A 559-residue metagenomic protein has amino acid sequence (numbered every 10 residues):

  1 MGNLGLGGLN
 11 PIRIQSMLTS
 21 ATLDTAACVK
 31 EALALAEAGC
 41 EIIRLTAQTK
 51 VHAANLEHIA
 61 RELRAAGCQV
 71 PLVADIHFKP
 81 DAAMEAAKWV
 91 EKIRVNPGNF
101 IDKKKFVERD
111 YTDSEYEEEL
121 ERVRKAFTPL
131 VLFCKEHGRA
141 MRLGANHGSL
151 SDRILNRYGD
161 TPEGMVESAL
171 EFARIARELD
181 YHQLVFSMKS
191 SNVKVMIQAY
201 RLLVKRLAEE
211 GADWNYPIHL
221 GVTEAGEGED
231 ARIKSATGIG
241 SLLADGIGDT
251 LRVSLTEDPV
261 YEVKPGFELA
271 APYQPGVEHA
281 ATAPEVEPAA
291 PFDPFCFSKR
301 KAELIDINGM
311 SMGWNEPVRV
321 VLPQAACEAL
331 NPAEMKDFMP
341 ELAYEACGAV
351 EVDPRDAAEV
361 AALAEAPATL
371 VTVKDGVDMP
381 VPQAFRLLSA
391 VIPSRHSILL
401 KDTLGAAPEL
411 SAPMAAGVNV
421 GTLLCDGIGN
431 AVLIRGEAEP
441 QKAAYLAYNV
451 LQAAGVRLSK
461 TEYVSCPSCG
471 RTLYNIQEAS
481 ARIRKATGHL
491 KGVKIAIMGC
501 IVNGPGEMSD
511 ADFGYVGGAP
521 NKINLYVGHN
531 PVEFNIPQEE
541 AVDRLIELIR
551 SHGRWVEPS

Functional and structural regions predicted by a protein language model:
M1-S16, V131, K135-H137, P275-L330 (+2 more regions): N-terminal amphipathic alpha-helix/helix-capping segment at the start of soluble metabolic enzymes
L9-A27, P71-K79, I154-V166, T223-I233 (+3 more regions): Active-site mouth loops of central-metabolism enzymes
I12-L18, I43-L45, L72-I76, I93-V95 (+11 more regions): Hydrophobic faces of well-ordered beta-strands that scaffold small-molecule active sites in alpha/beta enzyme cores
T19, E37-L63, P97-E118, L184-V193 (+1 more regions): Glycine-rich, proline-tolerant flexible connector loops at the mouths of alpha/beta enzymes
L23-A34, F78-M84, S235-I239, A329-M335 (+1 more regions): Short, acidic/polar
A47-W89, C327-P332: N-terminal active-site wall of soluble small-molecule enzyme domains
Q69-V107, Y116-F133, G138: Hydrophobic or amphipathic alpha-helical targeting/insertion segments
Y111-F127, V131-L132, I154-K301, A357-I497: Catalytic alpha/beta core domains of metabolic enzymes, predominantly
